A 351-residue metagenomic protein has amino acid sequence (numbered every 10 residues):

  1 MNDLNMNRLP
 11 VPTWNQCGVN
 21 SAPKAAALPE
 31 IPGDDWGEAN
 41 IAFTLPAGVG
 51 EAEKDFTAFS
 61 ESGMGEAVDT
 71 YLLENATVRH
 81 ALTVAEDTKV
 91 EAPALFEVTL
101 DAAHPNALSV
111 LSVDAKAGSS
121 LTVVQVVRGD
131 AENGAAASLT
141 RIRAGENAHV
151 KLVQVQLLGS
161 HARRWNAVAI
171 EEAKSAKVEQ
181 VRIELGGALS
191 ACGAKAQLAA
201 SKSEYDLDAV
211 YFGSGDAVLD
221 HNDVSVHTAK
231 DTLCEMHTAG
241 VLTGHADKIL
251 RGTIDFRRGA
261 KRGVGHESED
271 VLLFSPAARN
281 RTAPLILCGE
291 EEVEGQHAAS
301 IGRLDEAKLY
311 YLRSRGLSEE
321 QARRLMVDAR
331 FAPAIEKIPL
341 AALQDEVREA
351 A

Functional and structural regions predicted by a protein language model:
M1-A76: Long, low-complexity, mixed-charge
S60-Y310, S314-L317, P333, I338-A351: Conserved beta-strand/loop scaffold segments within soluble protein domains that form the structured core and edges
R330: DNA major-groove recognition helices of helix-turn-helix
